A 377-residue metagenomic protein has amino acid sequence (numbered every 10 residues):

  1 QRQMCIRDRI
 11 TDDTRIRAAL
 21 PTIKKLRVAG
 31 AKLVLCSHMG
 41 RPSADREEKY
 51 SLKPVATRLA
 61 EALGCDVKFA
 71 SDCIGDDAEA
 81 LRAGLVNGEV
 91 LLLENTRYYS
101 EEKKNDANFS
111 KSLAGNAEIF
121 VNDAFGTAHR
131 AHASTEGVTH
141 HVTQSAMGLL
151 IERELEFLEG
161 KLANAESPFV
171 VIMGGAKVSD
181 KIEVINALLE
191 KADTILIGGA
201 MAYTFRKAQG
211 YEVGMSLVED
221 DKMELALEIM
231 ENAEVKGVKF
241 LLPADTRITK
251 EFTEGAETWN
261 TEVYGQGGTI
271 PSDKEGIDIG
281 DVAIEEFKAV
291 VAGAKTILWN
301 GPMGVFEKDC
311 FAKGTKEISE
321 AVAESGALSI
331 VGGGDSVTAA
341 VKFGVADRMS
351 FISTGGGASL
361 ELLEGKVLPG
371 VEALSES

Functional and structural regions predicted by a protein language model:
Q1-I6: Short, small-residue-biased leader/transition segments that mark boundaries at the very start of proteins
R7-S377: Active-site loop-to-helix "anion-binding N-cap" substructures in soluble metabolic enzymes
